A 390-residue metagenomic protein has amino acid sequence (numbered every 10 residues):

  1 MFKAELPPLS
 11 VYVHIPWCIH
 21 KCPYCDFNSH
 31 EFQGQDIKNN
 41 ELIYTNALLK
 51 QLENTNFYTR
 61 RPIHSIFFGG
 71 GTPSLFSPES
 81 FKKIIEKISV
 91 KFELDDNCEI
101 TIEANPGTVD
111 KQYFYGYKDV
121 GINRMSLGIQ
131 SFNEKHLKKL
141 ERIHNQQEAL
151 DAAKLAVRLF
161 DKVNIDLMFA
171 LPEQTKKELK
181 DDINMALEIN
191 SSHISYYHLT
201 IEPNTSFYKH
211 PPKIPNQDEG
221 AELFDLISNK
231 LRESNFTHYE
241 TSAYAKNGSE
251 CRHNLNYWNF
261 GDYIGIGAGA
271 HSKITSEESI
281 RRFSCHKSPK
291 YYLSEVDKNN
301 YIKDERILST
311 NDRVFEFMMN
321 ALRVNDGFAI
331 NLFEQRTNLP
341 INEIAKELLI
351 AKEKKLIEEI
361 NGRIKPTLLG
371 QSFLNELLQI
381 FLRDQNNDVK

Functional and structural regions predicted by a protein language model:
L6-P8, S29-T55, R61-L339, V389: C-terminal scaffold of the Radical SAM
V11-I15: Short active-site neighborhood of thiol/selenol oxidoreductases, capturing the structured segment around
P16-S29: Local cysteine-cluster metal-coordination motifs and their immediate loop/turn environment, predominantly Fe-S cluster
Y244, N361-I364: Short, Lys/Arg-rich nucleic-acid/phosphate-binding segment
N338-I350: Short amphipathic alpha-helical interaction segments
E353-G362: A short, conserved structural fragment
I364-Q371: Basic, amphipathic "hinge/linker" alpha-helix immediately C-terminal to the N-terminal HTH DNA-binding motif
Q371-K390: Short, amphipathic alpha-helical interaction segments positioned at domain boundaries
